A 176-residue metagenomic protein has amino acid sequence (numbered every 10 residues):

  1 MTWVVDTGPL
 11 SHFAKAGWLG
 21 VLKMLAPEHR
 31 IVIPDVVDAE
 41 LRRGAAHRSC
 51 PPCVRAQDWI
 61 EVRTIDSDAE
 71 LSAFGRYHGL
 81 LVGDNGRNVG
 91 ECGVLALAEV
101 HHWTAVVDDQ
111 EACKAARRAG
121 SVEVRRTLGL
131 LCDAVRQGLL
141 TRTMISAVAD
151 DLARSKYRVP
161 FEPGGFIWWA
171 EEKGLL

Functional and structural regions predicted by a protein language model:
M1-W103, Q110-R118, R125, C132 (+2 more regions): Active-site-proximal, substrate-binding regions of enzyme catalytic domains and RNA-binding/basic surfaces
R117-G120, R136-G138: Short secondary-structure transition/capping segments
G129-L139: Short alpha-helix plus adjacent loop in nuclease-associated cores
